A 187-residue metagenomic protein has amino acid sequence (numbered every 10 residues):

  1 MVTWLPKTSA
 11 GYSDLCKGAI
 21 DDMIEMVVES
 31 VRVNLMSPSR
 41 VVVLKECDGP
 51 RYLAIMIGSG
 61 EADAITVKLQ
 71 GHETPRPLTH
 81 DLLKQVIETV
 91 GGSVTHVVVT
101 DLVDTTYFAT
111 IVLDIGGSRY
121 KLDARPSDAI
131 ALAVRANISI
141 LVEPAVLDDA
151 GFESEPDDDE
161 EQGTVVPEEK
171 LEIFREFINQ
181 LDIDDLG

Functional and structural regions predicted by a protein language model:
Y12-D14: Intrinsic-disorder-associated, low-complexity terminal segments enriched in Asp/Asn/His/Tyr and depleted of Lys/Arg
G18-G187: Divalent-cation
